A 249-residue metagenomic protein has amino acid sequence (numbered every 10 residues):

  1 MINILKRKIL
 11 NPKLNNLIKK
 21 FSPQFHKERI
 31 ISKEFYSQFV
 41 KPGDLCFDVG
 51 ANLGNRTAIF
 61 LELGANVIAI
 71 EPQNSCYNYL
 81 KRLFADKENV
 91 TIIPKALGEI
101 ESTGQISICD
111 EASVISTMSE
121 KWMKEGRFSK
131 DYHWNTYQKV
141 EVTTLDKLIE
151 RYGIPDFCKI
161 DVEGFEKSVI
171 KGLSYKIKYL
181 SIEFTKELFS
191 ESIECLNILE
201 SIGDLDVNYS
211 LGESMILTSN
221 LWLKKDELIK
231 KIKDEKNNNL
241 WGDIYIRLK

Functional and structural regions predicted by a protein language model:
M1-K249: Phosphate/nucleotide-binding beta-alpha loop and adjacent structural elements of enzyme active sites
